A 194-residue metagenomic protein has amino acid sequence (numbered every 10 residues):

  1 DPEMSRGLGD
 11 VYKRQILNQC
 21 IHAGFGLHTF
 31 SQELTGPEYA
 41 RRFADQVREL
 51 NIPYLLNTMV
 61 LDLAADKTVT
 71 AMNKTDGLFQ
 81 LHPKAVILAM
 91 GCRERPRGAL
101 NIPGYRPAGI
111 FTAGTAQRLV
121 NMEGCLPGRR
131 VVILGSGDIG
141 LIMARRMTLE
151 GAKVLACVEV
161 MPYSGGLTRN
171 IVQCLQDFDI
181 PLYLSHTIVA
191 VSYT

Functional and structural regions predicted by a protein language model:
D1-Y12, Y193: Single conserved hydrophobic/aromatic residue that forms the stacking wall/gate of nucleotide- or nucleobase-binding
D10, G137, V160-Y163: Residues in the short beta-alpha loop(s) of Rossmann-like NAD(P)-binding domains
K13-E33, T168: Conserved N-terminal glycine-rich FAD pyrophosphate-binding loop of Rossmann-like flavoproteins
R14, L119-M122, S164-N170: Short, charged, surface-exposed secondary-structure boundary motifs
R41-N73, L81, T148-Y193: A Rossmann-like FAD-binding core segment of flavoenzymes
F43-R130, Y193: FAD-binding core/adjacent interface of flavoenzyme oxidoreductases
E94, D138-G140, S164, V189-A190: Glycine-rich nucleotide phosphate-binding loop and flanking beta-alpha elements of Rossmann-like dinucleotide-binding
Q117, E123-L155: Rossmann-like NAD(P)H-binding beta-loop-alpha module
